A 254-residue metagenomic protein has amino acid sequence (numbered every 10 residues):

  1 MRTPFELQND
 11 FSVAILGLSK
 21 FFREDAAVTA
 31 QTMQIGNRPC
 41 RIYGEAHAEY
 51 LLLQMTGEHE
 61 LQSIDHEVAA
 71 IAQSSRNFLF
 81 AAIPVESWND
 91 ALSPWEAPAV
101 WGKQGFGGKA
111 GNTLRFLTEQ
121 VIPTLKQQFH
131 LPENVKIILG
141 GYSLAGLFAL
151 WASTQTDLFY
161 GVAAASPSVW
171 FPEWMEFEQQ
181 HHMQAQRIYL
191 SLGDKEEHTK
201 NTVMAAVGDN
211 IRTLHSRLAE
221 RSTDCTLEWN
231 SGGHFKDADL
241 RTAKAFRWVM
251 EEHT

Functional and structural regions predicted by a protein language model:
M1-L51, F78: A domain-start/cap signature at the N-terminus of enzymes
G36-P39, E49-H130: Serine-hydrolase catalytic machinery in alpha/beta-hydrolase-like enzymes
L131-G141: Alpha/beta-hydrolase fold nucleophile elbow
G140-A145, A149: Gly/Ala-rich beta-loop-alpha elbow adjacent to hydrolase catalytic centers
W151-Q155: Active-site signature of alpha/beta-hydrolase-fold catalytic machinery across serine- and Asp/Cys-nucleophile hydrolases
L158-V169: A conserved short beta-strand
V169-A238, V249: The feature captures the conserved acid-bearing segment of alpha/beta-hydrolase catalytic domains
T242-T254: Catalytic active-site module of serine/aspartate enzymes centered on a nucleophile-bearing elbow/loop
